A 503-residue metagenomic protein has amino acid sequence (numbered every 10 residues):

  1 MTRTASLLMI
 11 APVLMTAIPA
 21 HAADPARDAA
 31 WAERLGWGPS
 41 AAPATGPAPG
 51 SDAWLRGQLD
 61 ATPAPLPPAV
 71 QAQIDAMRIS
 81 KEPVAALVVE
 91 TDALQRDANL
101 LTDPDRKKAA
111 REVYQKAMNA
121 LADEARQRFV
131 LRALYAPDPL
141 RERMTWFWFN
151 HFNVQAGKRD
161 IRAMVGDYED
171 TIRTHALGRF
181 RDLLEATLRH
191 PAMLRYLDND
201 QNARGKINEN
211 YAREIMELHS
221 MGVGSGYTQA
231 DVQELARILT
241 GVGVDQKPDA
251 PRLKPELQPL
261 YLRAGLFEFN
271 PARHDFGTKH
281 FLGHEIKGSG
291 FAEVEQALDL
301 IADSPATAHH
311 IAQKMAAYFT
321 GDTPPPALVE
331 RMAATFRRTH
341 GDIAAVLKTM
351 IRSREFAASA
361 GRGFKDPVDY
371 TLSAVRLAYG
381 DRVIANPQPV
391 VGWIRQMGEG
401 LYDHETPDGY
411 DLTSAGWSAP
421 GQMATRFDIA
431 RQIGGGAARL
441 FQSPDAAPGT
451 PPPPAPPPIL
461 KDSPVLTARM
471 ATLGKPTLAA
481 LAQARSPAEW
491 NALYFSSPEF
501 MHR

Functional and structural regions predicted by a protein language model:
M1-A5: Positively charged n-region of N-terminal signal peptides that target proteins for export
S6-A17: Bacterial N-terminal signal peptides
I18-A22: Sec/Tat signal peptide C-region and signal peptidase I cleavage site
A23-A44, A76-R78, S304, A308-T339 (+1 more regions): Flexible, low-complexity segments enriched for small/polar residues
L35, G46, Q58-L59, I172 (+3 more regions): A generic structural signal for nonpolar/aromatic side chains embedded in well-ordered alpha-helices
G36, S40, P63, F152 (+6 more regions): Short alpha-helix boundary/capping elements
A41-F147, H151, Q155-R173: N-terminal accessory alpha/beta regions
A122-R126, I161-R382: Active-site substrate-binding loop specific to GH73 endo-beta-N-acetylglucosaminidase modules in bacterial autolysins
